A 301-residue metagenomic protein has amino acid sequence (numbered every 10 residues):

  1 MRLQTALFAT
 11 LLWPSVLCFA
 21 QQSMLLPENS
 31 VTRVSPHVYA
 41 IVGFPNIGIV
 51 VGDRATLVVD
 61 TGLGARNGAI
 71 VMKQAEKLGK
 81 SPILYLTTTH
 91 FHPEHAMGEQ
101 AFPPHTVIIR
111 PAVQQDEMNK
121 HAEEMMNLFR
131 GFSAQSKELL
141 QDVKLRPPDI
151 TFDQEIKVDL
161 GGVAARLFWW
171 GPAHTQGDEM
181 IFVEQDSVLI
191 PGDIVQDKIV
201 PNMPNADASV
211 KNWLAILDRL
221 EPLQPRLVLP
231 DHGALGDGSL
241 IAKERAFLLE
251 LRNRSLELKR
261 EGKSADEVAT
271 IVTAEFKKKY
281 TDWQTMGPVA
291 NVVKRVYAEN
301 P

Functional and structural regions predicted by a protein language model:
A6-C18: Bacterial N-terminal signal peptides
F19-Q21, P222-Q224, L235-P301: Accessory terminal helices/loops
L26, R33, D116-W170, Q185 (+2 more regions): Metallo-beta-lactamase
V31-K73, E179-D193: Conserved beta-strand hairpin/beta-sheet module of binuclear metal-dependent hydrolase folds, prominently
R54-A55, A65-R110: Active-site metal-binding motif and surrounding structural segment of the metallo-beta-lactamase
V59-G62, L84-H92, I109-V113, W170 (+2 more regions): Active-site neighborhood of phospho(di)ester-bond hydrolases with catalytic His/Asp-centered motifs
T151-W213: Ligand/cofactor pocket segment of small-molecule handling proteins
P204-D231: An active-site-proximal "capping" alpha-helix that borders the catalytic cofactor pocket
